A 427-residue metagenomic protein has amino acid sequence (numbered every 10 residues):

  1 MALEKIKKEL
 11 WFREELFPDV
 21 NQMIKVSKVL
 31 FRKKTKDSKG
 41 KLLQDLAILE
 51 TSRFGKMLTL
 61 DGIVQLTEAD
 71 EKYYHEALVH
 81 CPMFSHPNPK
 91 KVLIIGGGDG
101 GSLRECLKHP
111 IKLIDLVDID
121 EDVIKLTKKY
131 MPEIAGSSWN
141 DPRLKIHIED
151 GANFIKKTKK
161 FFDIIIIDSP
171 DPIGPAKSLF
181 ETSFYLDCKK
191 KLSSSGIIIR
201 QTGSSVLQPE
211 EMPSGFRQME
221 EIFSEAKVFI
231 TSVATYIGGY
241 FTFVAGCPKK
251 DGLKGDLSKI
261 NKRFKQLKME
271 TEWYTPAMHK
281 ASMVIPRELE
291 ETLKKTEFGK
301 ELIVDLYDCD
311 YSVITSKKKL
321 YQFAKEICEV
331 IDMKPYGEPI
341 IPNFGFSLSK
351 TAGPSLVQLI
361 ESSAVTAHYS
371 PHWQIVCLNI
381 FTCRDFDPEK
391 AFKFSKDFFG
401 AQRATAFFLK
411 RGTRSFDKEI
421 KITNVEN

Functional and structural regions predicted by a protein language model:
A2-A47, F241-K295: SAM/dcSAM-binding transferase cores
A2-R13, L66-I197, V206-M212, F216: The AdoMet/dcAdoMet-binding core of the Class I SAM-like
R53-L58, E361-A364: A short, structured beta-strand/loop element
K145-H147, K227-F229, Y336: General small-molecule cofactor/ligand-binding pocket signal
Y185-L186, E211-V233, V244: Conserved Class I S-adenosyl-L-methionine
E291-N427: Polybasic/polar functional segments that serve as interface/processing modules
